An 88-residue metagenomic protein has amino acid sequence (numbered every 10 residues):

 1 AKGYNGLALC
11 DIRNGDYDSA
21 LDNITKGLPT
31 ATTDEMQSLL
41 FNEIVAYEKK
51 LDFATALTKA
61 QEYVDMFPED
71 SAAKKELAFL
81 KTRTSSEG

Functional and structural regions predicted by a protein language model:
K2, E35-S38, A72: Start-of-helix register in tetratricopeptide repeats
R13, K49, M66, T82-E87: Register position in tetratricopeptide repeats
T32-D34, P68: Short coil turns that delineate tetratricopeptide repeat
